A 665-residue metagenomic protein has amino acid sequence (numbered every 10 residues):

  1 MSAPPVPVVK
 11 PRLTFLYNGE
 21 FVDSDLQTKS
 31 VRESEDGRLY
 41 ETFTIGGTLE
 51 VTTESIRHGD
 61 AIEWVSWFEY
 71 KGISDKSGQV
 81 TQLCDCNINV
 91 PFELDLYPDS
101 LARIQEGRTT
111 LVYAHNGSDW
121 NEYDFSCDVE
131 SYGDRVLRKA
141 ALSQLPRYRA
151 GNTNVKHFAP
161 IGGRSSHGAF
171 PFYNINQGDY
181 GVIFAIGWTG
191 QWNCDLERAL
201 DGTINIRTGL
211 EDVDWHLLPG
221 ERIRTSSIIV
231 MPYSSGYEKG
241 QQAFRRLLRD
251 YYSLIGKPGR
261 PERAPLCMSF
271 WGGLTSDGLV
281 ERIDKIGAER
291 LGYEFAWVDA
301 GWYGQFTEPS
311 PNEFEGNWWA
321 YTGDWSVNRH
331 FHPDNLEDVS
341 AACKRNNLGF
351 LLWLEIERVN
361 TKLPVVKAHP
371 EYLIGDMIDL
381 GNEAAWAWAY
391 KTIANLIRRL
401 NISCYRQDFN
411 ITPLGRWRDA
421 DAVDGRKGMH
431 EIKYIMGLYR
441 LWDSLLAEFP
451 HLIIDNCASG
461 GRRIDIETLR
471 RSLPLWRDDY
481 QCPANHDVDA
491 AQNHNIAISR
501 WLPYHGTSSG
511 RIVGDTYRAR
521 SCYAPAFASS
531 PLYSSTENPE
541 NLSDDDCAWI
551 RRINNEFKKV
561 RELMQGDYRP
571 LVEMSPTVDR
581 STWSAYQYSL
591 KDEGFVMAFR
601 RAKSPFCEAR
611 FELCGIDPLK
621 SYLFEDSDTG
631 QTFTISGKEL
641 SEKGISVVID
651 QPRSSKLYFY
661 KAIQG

Functional and structural regions predicted by a protein language model:
S2-E197, E211, S621-T634: Polysaccharide-binding surfaces and accessory modules of carbohydrate-active proteins
V9-P11, L16-D25, V31, G209 (+3 more regions): Active-site-proximal substrate-binding groove within the catalytic cores of carbohydrate-active enzymes
P11, L16-D23, P171-G187, Y233-S253 (+6 more regions): Glycine-rich, aromatic-flanked loop segments that form ligand/cofactor-binding clefts across common enzyme folds
S66, G220, A296, C343 (+5 more regions): Conserved, mostly hydrophobic/aromatic
W215-S234, R653-K661: Short Pro-Gly-centered flexible turn/kink motifs
P261-A394, L400-C404, L414-R416, D421: Aromatic-lined carbohydrate-binding/catalytic grooves of carbohydrate-active enzymes
L336-C343, H430-F449: Alpha-helix-loop-beta-strand connector modules within alpha/beta enzyme cores
I635-G665: C-terminal beta-strand-rich structural cap/linker in extracellular carbohydrate-active enzymes
